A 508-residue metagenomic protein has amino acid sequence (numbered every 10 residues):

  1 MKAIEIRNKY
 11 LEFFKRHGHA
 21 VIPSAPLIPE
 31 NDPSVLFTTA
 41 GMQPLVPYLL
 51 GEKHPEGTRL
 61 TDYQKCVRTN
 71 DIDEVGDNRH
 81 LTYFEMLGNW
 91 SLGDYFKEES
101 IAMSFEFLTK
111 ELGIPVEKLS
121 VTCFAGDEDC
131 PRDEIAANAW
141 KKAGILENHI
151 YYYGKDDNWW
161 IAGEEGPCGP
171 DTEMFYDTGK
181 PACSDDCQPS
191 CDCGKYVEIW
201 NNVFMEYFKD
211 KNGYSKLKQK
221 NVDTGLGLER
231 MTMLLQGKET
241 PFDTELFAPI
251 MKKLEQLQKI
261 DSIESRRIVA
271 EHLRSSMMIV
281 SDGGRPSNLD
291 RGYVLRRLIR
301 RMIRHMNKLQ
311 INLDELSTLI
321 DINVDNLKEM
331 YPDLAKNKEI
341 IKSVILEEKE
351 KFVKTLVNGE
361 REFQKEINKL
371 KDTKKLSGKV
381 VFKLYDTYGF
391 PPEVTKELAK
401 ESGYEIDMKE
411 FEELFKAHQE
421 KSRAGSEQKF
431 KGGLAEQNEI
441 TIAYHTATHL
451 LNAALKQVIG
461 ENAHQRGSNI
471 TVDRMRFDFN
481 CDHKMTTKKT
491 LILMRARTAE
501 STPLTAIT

Functional and structural regions predicted by a protein language model:
M1-T490: A glycine- and charged-residue-rich anion-binding loop/surface
K488-T508: The Walker A/P-loop phosphate-binding site
